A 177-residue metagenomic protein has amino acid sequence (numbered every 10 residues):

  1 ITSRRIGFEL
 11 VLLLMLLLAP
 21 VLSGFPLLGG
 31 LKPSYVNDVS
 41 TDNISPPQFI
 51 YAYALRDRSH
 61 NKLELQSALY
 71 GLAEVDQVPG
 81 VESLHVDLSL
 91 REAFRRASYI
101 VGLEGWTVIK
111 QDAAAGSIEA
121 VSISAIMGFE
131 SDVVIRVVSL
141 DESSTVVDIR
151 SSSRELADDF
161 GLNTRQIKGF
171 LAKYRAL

Functional and structural regions predicted by a protein language model:
I1-L10, S23-L177: Ser/Thr-rich, low-complexity intrinsically disordered terminal regions
E9-L17: Hydrophobic H-region at the start of alpha-helical membrane spans
L16-G24: Hydrophobic core of alpha-helical transmembrane segments in multi-pass integral membrane proteins
